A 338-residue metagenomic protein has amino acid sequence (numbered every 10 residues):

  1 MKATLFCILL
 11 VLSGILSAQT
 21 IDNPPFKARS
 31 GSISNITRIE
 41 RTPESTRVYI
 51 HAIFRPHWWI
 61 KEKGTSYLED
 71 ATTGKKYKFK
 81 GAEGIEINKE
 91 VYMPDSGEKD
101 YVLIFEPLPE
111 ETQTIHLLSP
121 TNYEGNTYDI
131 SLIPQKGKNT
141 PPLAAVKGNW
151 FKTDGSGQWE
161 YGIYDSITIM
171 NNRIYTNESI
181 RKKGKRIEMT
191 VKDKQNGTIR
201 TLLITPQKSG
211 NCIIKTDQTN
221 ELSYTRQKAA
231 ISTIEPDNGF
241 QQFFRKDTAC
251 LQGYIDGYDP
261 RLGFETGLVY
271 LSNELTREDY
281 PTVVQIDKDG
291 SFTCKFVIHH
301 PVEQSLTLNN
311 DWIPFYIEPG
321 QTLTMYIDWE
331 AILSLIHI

Functional and structural regions predicted by a protein language model:
M1-D22: Bacterial Sec-dependent N-terminal signal peptides
Q19-N139: Conserved functional micro-motifs across diverse proteins
P25-S30, K138-W159, L251-G253: Tryptophan-anchored aromatic micro-motifs
R47-H51, D100-I104, N149, E188-T190 (+3 more regions): Beta-strand secondary-structure signal
A52-F54, E83, P107-P109, S119-T121 (+6 more regions): A mature extracytoplasmic/lumenal domain signature
D70-K75, N122, Y164, R173 (+3 more regions): Change "in extracellular beta-sheet-rich domains … of secreted and cell-surface proteins" to "in beta-sheet-rich domains
P134-G137, K182, M189, T201-N211 (+2 more regions): A non-transmembrane, solvent-exposed segment enriched in polar/low-complexity residues
K138, K152-I187: N-terminal glycine/threonine-rich, aromatic-flanked beta-hairpin/loop signature
